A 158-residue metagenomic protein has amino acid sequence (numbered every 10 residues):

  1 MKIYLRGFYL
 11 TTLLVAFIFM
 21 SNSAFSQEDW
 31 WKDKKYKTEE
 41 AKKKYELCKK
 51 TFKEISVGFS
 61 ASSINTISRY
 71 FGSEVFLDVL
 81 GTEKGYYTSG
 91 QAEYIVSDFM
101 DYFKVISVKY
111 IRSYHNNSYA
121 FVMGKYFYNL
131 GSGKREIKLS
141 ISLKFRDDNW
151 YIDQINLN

Functional and structural regions predicted by a protein language model:
M1-T12: Bacterial N-terminal signal peptides that target proteins for export
L10-S21: Bacterial N-terminal signal peptides
F25-V57, A61, R69: Short, low-complexity N-terminal intrinsically disordered segments enriched in polar/charged residues
Q27, K134-N158: Short beta-strand edge/turn micro-motifs at domain boundaries
D33-K34, K49-K50, S68-S107: Short solvent-exposed beta->alpha transition segments
F71-E74, G81-E83, R112-H115, K125-Y128 (+2 more regions): A mature extracytoplasmic/lumenal domain signature
E93-S132: Surface-exposed, charged secondary-structure patches
